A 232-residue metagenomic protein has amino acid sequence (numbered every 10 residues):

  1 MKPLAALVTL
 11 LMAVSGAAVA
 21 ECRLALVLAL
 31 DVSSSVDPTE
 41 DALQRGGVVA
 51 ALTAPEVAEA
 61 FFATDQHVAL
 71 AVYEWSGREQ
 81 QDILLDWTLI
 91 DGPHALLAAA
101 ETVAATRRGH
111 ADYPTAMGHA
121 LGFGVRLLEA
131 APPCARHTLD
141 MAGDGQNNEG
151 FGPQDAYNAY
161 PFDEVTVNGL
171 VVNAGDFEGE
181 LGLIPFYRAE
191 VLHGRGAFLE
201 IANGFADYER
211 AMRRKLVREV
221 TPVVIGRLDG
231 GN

Functional and structural regions predicted by a protein language model:
A13-A17: N-terminal signal peptide c-region/cleavage motif recognized by signal peptidases
C22-D86, L121, T138-A142, N168-L170: Von Willebrand factor
A29-T39, L70, D86, V103-P114 (+4 more regions): Second-shell loop/turn segments in exported
D41-V49, T53, H67-A69, A100 (+6 more regions): Extracytoplasmic/secreted envelope proteins and their assembly/folding machinery, especially bacterial periplasmic
V49-V57, G77, V125-P133, N147 (+6 more regions): Sec-exported extracytoplasmic/periplasmic mature domains
D82, I90, A95-H137, G169-G182 (+2 more regions): Von Willebrand factor
Q146-A189: VWA/integrin I-like adhesion module and closely mimicked acidic/polar interface patches used
V172-G226: Von Willebrand factor A/integrin I-like adhesion domains
